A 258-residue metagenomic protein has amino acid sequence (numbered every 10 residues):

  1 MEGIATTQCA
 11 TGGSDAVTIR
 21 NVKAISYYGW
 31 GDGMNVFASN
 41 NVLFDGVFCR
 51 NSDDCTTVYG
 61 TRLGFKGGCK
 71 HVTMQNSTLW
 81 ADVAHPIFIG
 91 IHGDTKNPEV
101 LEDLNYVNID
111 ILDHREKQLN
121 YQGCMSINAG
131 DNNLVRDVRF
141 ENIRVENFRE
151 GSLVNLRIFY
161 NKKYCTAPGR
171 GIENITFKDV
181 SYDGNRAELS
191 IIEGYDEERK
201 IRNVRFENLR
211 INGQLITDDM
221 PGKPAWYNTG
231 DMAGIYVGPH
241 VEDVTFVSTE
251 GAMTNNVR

Functional and structural regions predicted by a protein language model:
M1-R258: Extracellular/periplasmic carbohydrate-active domains that bind, remodel, or depolymerize complex polysaccharides
